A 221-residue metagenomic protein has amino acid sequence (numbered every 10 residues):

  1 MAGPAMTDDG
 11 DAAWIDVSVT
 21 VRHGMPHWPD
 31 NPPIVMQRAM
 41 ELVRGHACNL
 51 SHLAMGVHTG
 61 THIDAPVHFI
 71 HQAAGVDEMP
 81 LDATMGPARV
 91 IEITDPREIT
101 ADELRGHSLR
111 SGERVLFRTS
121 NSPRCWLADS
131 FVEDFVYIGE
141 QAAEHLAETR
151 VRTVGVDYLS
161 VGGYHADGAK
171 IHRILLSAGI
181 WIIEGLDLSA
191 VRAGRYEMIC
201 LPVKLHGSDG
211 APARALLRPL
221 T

Functional and structural regions predicted by a protein language model:
M1-T221: Active-/binding-site microenvironments in catalytic and ligand-binding cores
